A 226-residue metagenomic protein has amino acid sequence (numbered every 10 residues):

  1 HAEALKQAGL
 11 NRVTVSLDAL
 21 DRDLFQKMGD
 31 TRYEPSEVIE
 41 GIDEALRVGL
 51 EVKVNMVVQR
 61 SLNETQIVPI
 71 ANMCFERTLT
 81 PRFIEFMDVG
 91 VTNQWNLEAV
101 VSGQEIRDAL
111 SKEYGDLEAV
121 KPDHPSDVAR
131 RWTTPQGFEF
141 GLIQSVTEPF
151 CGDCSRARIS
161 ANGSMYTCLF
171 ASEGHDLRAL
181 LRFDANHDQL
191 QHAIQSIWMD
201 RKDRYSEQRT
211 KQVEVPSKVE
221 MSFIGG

Functional and structural regions predicted by a protein language model:
H1-I84: Radical SAM/AdoMet-radical enzyme domain recognition
N72-E76, F86-G226: Auxiliary Fe-S-binding modules of radical SAM enzymes
